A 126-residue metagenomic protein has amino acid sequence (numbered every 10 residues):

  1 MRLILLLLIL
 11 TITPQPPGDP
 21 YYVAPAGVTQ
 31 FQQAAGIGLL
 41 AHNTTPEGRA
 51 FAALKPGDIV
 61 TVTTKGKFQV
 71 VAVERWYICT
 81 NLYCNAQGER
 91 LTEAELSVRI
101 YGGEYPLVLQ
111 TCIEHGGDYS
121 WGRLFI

Functional and structural regions predicted by a protein language model:
M1-I126: Solvent-exposed, non-transmembrane regions of membrane-associated and secreted proteins
